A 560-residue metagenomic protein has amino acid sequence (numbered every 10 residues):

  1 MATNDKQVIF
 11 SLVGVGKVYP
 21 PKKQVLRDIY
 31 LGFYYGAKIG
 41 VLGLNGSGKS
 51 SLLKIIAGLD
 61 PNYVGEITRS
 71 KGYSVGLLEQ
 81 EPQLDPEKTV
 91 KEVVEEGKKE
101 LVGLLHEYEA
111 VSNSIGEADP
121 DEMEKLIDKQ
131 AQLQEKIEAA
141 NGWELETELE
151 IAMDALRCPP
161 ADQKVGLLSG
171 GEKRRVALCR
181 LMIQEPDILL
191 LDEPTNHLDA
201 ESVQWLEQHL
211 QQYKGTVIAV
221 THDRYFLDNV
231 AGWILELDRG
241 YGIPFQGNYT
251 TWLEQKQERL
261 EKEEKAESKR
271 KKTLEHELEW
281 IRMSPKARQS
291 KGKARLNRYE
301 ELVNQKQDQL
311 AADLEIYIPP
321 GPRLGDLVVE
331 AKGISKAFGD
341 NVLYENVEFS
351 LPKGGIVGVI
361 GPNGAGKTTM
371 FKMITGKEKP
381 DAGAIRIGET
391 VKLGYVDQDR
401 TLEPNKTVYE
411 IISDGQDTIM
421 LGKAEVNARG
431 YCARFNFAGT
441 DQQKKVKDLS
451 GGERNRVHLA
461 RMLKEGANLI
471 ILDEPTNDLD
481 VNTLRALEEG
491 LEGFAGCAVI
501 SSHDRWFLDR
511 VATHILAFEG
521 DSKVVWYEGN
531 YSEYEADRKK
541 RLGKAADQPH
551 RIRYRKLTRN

Functional and structural regions predicted by a protein language model:
M1-S268, A312, I318-N560: ABC ATP-binding cassette signature C-motif
Q255-R288, G292-R298, L302-Q309: Intracellular alpha-helical coupling/juxtamembrane segments of multi-pass membrane proteins
